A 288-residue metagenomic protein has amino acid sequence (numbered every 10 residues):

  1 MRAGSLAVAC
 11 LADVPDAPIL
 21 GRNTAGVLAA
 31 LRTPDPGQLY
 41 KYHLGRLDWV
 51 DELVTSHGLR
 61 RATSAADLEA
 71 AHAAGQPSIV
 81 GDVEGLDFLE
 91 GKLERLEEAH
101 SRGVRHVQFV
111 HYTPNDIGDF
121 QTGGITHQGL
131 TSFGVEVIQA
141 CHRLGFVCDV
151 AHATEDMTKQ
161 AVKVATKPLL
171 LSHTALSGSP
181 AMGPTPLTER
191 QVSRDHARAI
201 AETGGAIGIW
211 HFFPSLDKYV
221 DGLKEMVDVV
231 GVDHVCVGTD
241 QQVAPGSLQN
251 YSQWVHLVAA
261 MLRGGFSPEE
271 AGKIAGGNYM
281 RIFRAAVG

Functional and structural regions predicted by a protein language model:
M1-I125, S177-A181, P186-G288: N-terminal hydrophobic targeting/anchoring segments and the immediately downstream early-domain regions of hydrolases
T126-A161: Loop-centered beta-sheet repeat module
P168-T174: Short hydrophobic/aromatic-enriched beta-strand-loop microsegments
